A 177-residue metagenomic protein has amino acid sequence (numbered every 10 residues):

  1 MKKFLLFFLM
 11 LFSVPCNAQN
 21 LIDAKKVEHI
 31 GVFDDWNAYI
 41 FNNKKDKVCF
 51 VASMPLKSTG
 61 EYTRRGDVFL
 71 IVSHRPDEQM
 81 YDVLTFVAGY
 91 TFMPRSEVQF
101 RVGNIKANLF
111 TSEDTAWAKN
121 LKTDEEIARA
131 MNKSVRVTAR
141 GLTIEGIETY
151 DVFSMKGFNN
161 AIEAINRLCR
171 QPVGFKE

Functional and structural regions predicted by a protein language model:
F4-S13: Sec-dependent N-terminal signal peptides
V14-A18: Sec/Tat signal peptide C-region and signal peptidase I cleavage site
Q19-E177: A generic "folded-domain core" signal
